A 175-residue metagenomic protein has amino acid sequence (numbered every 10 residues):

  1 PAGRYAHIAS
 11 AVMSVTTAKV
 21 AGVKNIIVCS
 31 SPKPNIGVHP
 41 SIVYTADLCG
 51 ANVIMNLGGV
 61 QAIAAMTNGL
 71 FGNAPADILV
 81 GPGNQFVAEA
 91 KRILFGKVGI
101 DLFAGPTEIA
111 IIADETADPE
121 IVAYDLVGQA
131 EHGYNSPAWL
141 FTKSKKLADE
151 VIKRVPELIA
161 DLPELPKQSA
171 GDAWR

Functional and structural regions predicted by a protein language model:
P1-Y44: Conserved small-residue-rich beta-alpha loop and adjacent elements that most often cradle the phosphate/pyrophosphate
R4-I8, A21, P34-V38, A62-A65 (+3 more regions): Short, well-ordered, mixed-charge alpha-helical segments that flank or form enzyme active sites
A11-S14, S41-I42, G69, I93-G96 (+2 more regions): Short, glycine/charged-enriched secondary-structure capping and boundary segments
I27-V28, I111, L140: Structural beta-sheet core signal
S31, D114, K143: Cofactor-binding loop segments of dinucleotide-utilizing enzymes, especially the Rossmann-like FAD- and NAD(P)+-binding
T45-C49, I93, E150, R154 (+1 more regions): Alpha-helical structural signal in soluble globular domains
L48-P137: Conserved NAD(P)+-binding/catalytic subdomain of aldehyde/semialdehyde dehydrogenases
S136-R175: NAD(P)-dependent aldehyde/semialdehyde dehydrogenase
